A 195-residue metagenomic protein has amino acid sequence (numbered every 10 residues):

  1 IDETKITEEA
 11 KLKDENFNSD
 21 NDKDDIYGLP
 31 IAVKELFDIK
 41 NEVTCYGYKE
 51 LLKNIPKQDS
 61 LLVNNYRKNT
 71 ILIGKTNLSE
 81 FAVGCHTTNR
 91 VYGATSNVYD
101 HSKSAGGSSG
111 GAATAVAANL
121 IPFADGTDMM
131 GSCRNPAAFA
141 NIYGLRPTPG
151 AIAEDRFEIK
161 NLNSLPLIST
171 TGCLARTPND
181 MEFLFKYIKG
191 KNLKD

Functional and structural regions predicted by a protein language model:
I1-M130: Gly/Ser-rich catalytic/binding loops embedded in alpha/beta enzyme cores
E3, A10, P136, P178-M181: Alpha-helix initiation and N-capping motif
T7, F17-N18, Y143, K191-L193: A short hydrophobic/aromatic micro-motif that marks alpha-helical segments and, especially, helix-coil
K57-L61, G110, A140, R176-N179 (+1 more regions): Residues forming well-ordered secondary-structure scaffolds
G106, F123, P136, G172-A175: Short N-terminal micro-motifs specific to bacterial/archaeal maturation and metal-cluster initiation sites
R134-A140: Structural signature of FAD isoalloxazine-binding scaffolds in flavoprotein oxidoreductases
A140-R146: Ligand-binding "clamshell"
R146-D195: A short helix-breaking turn/cap at a secondary-structure junction
